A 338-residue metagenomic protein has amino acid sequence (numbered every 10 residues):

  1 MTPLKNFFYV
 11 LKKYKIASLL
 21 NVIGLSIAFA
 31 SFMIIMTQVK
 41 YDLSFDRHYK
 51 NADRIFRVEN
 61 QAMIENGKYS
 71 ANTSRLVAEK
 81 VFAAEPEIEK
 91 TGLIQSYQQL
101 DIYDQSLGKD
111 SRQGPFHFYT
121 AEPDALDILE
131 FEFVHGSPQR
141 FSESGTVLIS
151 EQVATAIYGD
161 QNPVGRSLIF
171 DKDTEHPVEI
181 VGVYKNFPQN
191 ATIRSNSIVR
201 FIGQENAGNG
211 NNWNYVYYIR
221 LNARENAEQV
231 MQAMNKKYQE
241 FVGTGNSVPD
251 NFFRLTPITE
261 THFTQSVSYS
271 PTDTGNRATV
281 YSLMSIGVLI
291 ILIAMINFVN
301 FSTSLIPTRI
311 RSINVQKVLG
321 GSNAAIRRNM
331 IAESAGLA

Functional and structural regions predicted by a protein language model:
M1-L4, F8-A17, Y49, K237-L289 (+2 more regions): Membrane-helix entry/capping segments
L4-I16, L20, G24, A294-L337: Intracellular coupling helices
L11, N21, D42, V58 (+12 more regions): Generic structural signal for small/hydrophobic residues in well-ordered secondary structure, especially within
Y14-L43, D53: Short, strongly hydrophobic transmembrane alpha-helices
A30, R254, A335-A338: Small-residue-rich transmembrane alpha-helices
I35-D101, R112, E205-N206, N212-Y218 (+3 more regions): Membrane-proximal extracellular/periplasmic loop immediately following the first transmembrane helix
N60-S70, L93-D124, F131-V147, F170-H176 (+3 more regions): Short acidic/polar micro-motifs at solvent-exposed secondary-structure junctions
E122-H135, V147-G275: Mid-to-C-terminal secondary-structure elements that act as membrane-proximal/extracytoplasmic interface segments
